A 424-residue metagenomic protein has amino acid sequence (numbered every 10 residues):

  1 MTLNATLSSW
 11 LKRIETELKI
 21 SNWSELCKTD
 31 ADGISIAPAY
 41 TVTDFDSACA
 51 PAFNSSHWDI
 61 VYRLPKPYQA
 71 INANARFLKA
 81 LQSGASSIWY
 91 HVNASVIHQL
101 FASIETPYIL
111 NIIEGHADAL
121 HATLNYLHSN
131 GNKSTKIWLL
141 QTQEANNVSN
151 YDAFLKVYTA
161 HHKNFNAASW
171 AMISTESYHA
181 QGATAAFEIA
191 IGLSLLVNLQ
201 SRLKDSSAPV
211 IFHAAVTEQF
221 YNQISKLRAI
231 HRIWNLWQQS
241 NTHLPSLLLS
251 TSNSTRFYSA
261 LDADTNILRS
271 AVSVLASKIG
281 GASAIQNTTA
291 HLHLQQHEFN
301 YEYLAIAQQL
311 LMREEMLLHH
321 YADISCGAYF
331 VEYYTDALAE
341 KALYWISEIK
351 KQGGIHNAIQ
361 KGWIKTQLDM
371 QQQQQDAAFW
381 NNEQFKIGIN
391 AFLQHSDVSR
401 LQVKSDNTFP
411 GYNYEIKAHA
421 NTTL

Functional and structural regions predicted by a protein language model:
M1-F220, A284, T288, Y414-L424: Catalytic alpha/beta active-site cores
A5, S9, D118, A153-K156 (+11 more regions): Generic recognition of stable, solvent-exposed alpha-helical segments in well-folded globular domains
I14-L18, N22, I104-E105, L124-N132 (+10 more regions): Structural signal for hydrophobic packing residues in well-ordered secondary-structure cores of soluble enzyme domains
T29-D32, T175-Y178, I211-T217, L248-R256 (+3 more regions): A glycine-rich phosphate-binding loop feature that marks nucleotide/adenosyl-phosphate handling sites
D30-S35, K79-Q82, T265-I285, G354 (+1 more regions): Conserved phosphate/anionic-ligand binding catalytic regions in large, soluble enzymes, centered on
S169-V197, I279-C326, V331-A342: Mobile "lid/hinge" segments at catalytic clefts and subdomain interfaces of large enzymes
I189-L196, H213-A305: Glycine-rich anion/phosphate-binding loop at the beta-strand->alpha-helix junction
Y303, A307-L424: Catalytic-core signal marking the mid-to-C-terminal active-site face
